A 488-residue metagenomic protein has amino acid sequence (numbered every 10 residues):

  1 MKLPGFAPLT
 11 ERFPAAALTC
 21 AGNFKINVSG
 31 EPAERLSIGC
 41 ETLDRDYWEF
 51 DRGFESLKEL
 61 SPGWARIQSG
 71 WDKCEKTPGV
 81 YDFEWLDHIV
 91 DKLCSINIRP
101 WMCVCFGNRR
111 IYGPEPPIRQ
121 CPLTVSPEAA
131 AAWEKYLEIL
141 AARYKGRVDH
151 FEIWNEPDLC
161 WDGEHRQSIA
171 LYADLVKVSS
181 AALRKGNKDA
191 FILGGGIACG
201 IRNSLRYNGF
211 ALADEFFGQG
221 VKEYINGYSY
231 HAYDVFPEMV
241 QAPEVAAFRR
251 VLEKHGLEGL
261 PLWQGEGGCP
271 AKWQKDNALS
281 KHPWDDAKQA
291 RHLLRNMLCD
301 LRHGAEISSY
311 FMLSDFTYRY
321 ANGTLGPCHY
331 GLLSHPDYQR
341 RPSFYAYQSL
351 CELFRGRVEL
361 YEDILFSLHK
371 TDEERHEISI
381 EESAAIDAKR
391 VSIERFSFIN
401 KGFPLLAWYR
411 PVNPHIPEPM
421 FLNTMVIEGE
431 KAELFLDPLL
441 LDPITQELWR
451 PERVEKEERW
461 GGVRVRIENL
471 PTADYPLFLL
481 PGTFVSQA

Functional and structural regions predicted by a protein language model:
K2-I139, K145, E152-I153, D158 (+1 more regions): N-terminal substrate-binding region of glycoside hydrolase catalytic domains
G5-C20, M297-M420, K431, D442-T445: Aromatic- and carboxylate-lined catalytic core of secreted/periplasmic carbohydrate-active enzymes
E34-C40, A65-I67, P100-V104, D149-I153 (+4 more regions): Hydrophobic faces of well-ordered beta-strands that scaffold small-molecule active sites in alpha/beta enzyme cores
Y47, G113-G227, H231-V251, W273-R295 (+3 more regions): Active-site cleft segment of glycoside hydrolase catalytic domains centered on the general acid/base Glu
A65, L93, L140, F151 (+9 more regions): Conserved, mostly hydrophobic/aromatic
Y233-N322, H335-L350: Catalytic-core region of carbohydrate-active enzymes that cleave or remodel glycosidic bonds
V426-W449: Solvent-exposed beta-hairpin/edge-strand motifs
R450-A488: C-terminal beta-strand-rich structural cap/linker in extracellular carbohydrate-active enzymes
